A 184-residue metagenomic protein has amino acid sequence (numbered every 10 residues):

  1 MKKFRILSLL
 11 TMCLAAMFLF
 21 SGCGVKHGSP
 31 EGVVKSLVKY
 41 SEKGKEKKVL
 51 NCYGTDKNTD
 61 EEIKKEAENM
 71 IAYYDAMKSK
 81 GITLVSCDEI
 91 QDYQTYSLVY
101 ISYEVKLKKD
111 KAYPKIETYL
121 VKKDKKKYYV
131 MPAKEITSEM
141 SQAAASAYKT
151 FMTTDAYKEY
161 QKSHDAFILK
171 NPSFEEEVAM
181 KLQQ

Functional and structural regions predicted by a protein language model:
M1-K26: Sec-dependent N-terminal signal peptides of Gram-positive bacterial secreted proteins and lipoproteins
S21-K39: Short, low-complexity N-terminal intrinsically disordered segments enriched in polar/charged residues
K26, K47-L98: Short solvent-exposed beta->alpha transition segments
K35-N51: Short acidic-aromatic low-complexity motifs
Y93-T95, K123-Y128: Short, solvent-exposed coil/turn segments at beta-strand boundaries
Y100-K106: Generic short beta-strand segments
K111-T118: Short, surface-exposed coil-to-beta transition loops
V130-Q184: Low-complexity, intrinsically disordered terminal/linker segments enriched in charged and Gly/Pro repeats
